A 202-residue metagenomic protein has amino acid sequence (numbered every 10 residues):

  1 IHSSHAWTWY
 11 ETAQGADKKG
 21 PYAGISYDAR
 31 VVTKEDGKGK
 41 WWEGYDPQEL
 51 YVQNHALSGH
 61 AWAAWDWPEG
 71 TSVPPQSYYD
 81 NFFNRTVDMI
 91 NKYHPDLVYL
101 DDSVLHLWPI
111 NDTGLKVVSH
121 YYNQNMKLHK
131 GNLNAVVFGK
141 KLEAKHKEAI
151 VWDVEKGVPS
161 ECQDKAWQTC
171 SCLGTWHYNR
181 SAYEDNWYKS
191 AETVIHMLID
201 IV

Functional and structural regions predicted by a protein language model:
I1-V202: Mature catalytic domains of secreted/periplasmic carbohydrate-active enzymes
